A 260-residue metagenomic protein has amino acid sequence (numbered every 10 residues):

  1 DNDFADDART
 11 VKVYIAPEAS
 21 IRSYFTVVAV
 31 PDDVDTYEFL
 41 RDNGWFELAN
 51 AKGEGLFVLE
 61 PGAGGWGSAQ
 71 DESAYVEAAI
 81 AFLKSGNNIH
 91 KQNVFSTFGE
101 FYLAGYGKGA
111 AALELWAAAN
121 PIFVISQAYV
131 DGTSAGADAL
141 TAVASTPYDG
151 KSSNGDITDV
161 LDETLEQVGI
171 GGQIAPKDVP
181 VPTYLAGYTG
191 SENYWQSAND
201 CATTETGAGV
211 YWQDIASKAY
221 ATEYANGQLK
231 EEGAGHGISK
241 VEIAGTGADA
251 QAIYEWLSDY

Functional and structural regions predicted by a protein language model:
D1-A19: N-terminal cap/lid segment of alpha/beta-hydrolase-fold proteins
I15, R22-D32: Short beta-strand element of the alpha/beta-hydrolase
E18-R22, S68-K108, A118-F123: Gly/Ser-rich "nucleophile elbow"/oxyanion-hole loop immediately N-terminal to the catalytic nucleophile in hydrolases
D33-Y37, L56: Serine-hydrolase catalytic-loop signature spanning alpha/beta hydrolases and amidase-signature enzymes
Y37-W45: The serine-hydrolase catalytic nucleophile loop
K52-G65: Conserved alpha/beta-hydrolase
I125-A234: The feature captures the conserved acid-bearing segment of alpha/beta-hydrolase catalytic domains
A248-Y260: Catalytic active-site module of serine/aspartate enzymes centered on a nucleophile-bearing elbow/loop
